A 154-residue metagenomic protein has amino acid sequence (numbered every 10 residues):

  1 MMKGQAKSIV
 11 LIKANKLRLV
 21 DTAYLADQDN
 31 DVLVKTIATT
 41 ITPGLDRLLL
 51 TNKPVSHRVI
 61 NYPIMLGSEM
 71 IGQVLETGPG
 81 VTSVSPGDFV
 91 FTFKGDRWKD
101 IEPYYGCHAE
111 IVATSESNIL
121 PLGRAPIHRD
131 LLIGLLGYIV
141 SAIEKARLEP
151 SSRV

Functional and structural regions predicted by a protein language model:
M2-S8: Short structural boundary motif marking the start of a folded domain
I9-K16: Extracellular beta-rich ligand/substrate-recognition surface
K16-L19, R58, G106: Residues that act as N-cap/strand-start positions at coil-to-secondary-structure junctions
L25-I41, K53-D96: Glycine-rich beta-strand-centered segment in the early N-terminal region that forms part of a ligand/cofactor-binding
P43-L50: Cytochrome P450 core scaffold surrounding the K-helix E-X-X-R motif and the conserved "meander" helix-loop region
V90-V154: NAD(P)H dinucleotide-binding glycine-rich loop of Rossmann-like/cofactor-binding domains, especially the beta1-alpha1
